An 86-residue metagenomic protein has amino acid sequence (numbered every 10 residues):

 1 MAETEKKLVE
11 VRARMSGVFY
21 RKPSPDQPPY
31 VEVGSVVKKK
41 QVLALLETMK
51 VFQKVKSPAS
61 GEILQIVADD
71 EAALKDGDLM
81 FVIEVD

Functional and structural regions predicted by a protein language model:
M1-L45, S60, K75, D86: Acidic, low-complexity mobile loops and tails
M15, V51, A59-E62, D70: A generic "binding-loop/recognition-motif" signal
Y20, L46, F52, F81: Nucleotide phosphate-binding site architecture
Y20, L64-V67: Conserved positions in beta-strands of structured domains
T48, K54-S57, A68, V85: Short, conserved catalytic or interaction motifs in soluble domains
I66-I83: C-terminal structural segments of small proteins and small subunits
